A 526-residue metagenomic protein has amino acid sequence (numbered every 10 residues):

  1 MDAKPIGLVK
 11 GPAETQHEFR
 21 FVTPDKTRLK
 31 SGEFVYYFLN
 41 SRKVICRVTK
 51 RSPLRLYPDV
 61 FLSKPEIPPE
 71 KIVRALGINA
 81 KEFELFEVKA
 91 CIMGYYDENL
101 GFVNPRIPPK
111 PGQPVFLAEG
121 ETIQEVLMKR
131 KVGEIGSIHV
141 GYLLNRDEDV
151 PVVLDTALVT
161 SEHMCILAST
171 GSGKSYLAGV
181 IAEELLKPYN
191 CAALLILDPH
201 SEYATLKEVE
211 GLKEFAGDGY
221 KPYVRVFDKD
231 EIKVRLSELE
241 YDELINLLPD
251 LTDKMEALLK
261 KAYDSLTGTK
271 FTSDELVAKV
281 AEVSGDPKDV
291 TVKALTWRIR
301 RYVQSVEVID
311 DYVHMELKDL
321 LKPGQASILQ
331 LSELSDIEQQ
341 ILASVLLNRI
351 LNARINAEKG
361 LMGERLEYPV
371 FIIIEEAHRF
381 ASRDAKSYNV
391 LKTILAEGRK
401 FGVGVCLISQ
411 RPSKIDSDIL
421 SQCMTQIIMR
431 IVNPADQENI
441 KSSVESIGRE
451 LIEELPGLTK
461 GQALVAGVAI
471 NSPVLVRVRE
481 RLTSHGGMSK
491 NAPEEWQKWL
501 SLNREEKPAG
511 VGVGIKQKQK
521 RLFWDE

Functional and structural regions predicted by a protein language model:
M1-L167, L177-I181, L366, S387-Y388: Basic- and hydrophobic-enriched, low-structure N-terminal and domain-boundary segments that flank ATP-binding catalytic
N79-A80, L395-R477: Conserved ATP-driven motor cores of ASCE-family P-loop NTPases powering translocation/secretion/packaging/pilus
I135-V226, V465, Q497, L522-W524: Glycine-rich phosphate-binding loop of nucleotide-binding enzymes
M164, L329, C406: Conserved beta-strand position immediately N-terminal to the Walker
E184-P188, I350-I355, L391-C406, G448: Substrate-engagement module of ASCE P-loop NTPases
C191-L195, P323-A326, E367-F371, F401-C406: Loop/turn-to-beta-strand initiation segments
S201-G211, K229-T393, G461-G467: P-loop NTPase motor domains
I341, G461-E526: Conserved P-loop NTPase motor module
